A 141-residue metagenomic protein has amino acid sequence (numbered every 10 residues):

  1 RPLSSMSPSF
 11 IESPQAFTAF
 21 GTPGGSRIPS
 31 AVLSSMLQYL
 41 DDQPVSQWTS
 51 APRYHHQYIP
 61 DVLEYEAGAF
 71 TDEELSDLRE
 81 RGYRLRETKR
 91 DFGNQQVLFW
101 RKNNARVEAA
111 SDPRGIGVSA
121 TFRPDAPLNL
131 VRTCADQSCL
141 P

Functional and structural regions predicted by a protein language model:
R1-K89: Proteins synthesized as precursors that undergo proteolytic processing into mature forms
P44, P60-L63, G68, D72-P141: Terminal-appendage/accessory-domain detector
